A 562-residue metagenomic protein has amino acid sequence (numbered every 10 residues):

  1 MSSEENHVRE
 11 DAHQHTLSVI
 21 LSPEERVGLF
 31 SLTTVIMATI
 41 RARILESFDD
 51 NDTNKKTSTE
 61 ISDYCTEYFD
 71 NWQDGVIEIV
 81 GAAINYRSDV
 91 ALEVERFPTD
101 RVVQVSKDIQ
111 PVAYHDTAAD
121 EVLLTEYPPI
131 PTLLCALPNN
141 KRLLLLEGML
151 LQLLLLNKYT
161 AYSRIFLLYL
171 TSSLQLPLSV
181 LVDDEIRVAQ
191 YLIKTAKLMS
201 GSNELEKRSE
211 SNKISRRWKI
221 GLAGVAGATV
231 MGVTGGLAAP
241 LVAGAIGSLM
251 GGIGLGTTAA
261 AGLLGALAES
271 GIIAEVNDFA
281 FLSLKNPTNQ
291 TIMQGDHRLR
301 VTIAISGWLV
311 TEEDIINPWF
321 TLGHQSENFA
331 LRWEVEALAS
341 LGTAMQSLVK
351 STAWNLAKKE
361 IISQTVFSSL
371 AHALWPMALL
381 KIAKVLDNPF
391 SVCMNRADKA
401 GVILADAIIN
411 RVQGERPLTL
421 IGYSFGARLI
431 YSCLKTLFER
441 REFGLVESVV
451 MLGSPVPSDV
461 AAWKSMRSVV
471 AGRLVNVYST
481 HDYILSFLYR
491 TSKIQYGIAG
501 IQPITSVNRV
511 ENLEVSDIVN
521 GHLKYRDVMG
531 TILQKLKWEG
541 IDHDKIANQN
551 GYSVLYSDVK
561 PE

Functional and structural regions predicted by a protein language model:
M1-E210, A304-S306: Amphipathic alpha-helical protein-interaction segments
T16, K56, D63, E67 (+8 more regions): Add "or lipid-surface remodeling" -> "...that mediate pore formation, membrane permeabilization, membrane fusion
S31, E60, N71, G75 (+26 more regions): Acidic, Ser/Thr-rich intrinsically disordered and amphipathic helical segments
L137, L155, T291, V392 (+1 more regions): Conserved aromatic-histidine-acidic binding/catalytic patches
L153-N157, S163-I165, T171-L174, V180-E185 (+8 more regions): Residues that form ligand- and interface-recognition hot spots within folded domains
S211-G271, A378, I382-A499: Serine-dependent carboxylesterase/thioesterase catalytic core of lipase-like alpha/beta-hydrolase/SGNH enzymes
V242-D314, P318-W319: Membrane-engaging insertion elements
P287, Q294-H297, T302-S391, D398-V402 (+2 more regions): Lipolytic serine-hydrolase domain surface
